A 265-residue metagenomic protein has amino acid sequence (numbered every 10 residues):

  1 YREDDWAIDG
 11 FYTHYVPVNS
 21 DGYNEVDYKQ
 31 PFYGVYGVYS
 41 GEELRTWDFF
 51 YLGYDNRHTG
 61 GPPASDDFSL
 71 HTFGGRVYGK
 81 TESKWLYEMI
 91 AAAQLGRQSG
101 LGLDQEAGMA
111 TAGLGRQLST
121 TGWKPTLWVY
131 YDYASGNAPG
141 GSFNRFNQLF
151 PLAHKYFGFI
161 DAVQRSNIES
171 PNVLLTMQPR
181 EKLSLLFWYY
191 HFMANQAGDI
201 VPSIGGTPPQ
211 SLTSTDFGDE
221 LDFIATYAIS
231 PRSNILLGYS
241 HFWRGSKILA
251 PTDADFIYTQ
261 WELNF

Functional and structural regions predicted by a protein language model:
Y1-P139, Q178, Y189-H191, P208 (+3 more regions): Signature for the C-terminal beta-barrel architecture of outer-membrane proteins
D4, E181, A228-P231: Short, solvent-exposed loop/edge-beta patches enriched in aromatic
P125-E220: C-terminal structural cap/anchor segments
F157, F223, D253-F265: Outer-membrane beta-barrel "beta-signal"
V173, L186-F187, G218-I229, S233-N234 (+1 more regions): Conserved C-terminal beta-signal and adjacent last beta-strands/turns of outer-membrane beta-barrel proteins
Q210, S214, T226-I229, T259-N264: N-terminal/domain-start segments enriched in small and hydrophobic, helix-friendly residues, covering either
R232, L236, G245, F256-N264: TerminUS-proximal long segments
I248-A250: Short proline/glycine-enriched turn/loop segments at secondary-structure junctions
